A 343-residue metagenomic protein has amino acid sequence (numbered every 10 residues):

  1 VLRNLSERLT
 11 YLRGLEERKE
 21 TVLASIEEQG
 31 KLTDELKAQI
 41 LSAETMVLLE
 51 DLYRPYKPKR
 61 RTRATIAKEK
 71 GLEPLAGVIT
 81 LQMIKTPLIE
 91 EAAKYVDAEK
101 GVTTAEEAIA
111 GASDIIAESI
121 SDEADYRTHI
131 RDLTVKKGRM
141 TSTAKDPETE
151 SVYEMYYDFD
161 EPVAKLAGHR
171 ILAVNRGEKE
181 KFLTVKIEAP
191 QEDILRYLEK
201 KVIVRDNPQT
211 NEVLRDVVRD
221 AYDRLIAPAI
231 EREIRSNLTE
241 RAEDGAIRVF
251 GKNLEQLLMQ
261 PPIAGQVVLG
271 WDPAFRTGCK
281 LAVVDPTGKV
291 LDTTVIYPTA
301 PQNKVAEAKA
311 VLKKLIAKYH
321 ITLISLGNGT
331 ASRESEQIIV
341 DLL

Functional and structural regions predicted by a protein language model:
Y11, L15-G270, R276-L343: Duplex nucleic acid-engaging cores and interfaces of nucleic-acid transaction enzymes
